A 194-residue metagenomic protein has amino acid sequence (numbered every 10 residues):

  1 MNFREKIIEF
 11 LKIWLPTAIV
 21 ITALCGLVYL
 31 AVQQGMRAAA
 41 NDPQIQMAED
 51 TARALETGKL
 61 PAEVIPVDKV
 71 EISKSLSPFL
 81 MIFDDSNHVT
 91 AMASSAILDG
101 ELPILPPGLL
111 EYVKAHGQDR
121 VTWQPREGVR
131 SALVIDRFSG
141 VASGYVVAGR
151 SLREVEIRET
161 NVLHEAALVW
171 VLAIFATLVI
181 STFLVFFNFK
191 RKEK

Functional and structural regions predicted by a protein language model:
M1-S86: Juxtamembrane segments flanking the first transmembrane helix of membrane-anchored signal-transduction proteins
I7, L11-L15, T160-L172, I180: Internal alpha-helical transmembrane segments of multi-pass membrane proteins, especially GPCRs
C25-G35, V169, A173-E193: Cytosolic-side ends of inner-membrane transmembrane helices, especially those that anchor bacterial signal-transduction
D42, Q46-D50, I157, K190 (+1 more regions): Generic recognition of well-ordered alpha-helical segments within structured catalytic/regulatory domains
E49, R53-A54, I65-G128: Extracytoplasmic ligand-binding sensor domains of the Cache superfamily
A96-A167: Extracytoplasmic
